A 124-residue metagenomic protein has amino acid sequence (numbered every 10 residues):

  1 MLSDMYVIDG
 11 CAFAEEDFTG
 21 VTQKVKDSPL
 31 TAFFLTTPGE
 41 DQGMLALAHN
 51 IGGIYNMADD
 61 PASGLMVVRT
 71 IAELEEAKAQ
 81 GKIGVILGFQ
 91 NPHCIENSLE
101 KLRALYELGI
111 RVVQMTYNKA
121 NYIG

Functional and structural regions predicted by a protein language model:
M1-G124: N-terminal hydrophobic targeting/anchoring segments and the immediately downstream early-domain regions of hydrolases
